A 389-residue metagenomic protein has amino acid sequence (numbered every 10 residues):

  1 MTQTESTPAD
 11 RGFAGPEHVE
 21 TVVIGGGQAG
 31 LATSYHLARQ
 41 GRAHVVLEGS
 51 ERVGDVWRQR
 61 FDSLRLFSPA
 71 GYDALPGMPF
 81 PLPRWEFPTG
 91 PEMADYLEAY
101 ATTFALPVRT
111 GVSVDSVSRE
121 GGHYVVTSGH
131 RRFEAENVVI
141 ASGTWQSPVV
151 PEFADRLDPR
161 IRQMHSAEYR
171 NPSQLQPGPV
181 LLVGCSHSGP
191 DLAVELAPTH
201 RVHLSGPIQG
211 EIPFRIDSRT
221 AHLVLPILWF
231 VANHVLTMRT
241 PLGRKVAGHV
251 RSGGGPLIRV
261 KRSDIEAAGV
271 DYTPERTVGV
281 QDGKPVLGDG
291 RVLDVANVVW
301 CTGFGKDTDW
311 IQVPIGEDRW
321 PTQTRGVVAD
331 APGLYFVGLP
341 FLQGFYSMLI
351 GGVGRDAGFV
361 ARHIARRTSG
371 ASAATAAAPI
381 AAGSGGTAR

Functional and structural regions predicted by a protein language model:
T2-S50, G54-V56, W85-R389: Flavin (primarily FAD) cofactor-binding/catalytic cores of flavoenzymes
R52-G77: Redox-cofactor-proximal catalytic regions of oxidoreductases
L75-P79, G338-P340: A short small-residue
P79-W85: A short acidic, helix-capping loop that chelates divalent metal ions and anchors anionic groups
